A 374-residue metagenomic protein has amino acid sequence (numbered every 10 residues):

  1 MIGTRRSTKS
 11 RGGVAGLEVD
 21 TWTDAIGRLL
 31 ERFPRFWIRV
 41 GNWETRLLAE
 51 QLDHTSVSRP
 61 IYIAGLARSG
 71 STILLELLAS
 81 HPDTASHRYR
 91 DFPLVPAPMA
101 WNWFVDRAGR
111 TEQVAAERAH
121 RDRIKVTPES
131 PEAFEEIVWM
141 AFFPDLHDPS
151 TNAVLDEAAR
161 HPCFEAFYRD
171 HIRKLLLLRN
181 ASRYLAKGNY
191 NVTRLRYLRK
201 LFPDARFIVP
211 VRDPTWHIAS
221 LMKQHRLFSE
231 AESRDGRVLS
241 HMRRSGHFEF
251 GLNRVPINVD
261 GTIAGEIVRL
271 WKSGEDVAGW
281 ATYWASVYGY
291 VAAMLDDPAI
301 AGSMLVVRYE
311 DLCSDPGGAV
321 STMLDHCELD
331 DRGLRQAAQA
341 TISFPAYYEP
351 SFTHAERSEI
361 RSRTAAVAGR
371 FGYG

Functional and structural regions predicted by a protein language model:
M1-T55, M222, R226-G374: PAPS-dependent sulfotransferases, especially Golgi type II membrane carbohydrate sulfotransferases
S58-P60: Pre-Walker A (Motif I) flank of P-loop NTPase domains
I63: Hydrophobic anchor at the beta1->P-loop junction of P-loop NTPases
L66: P-loop (Walker A) phosphate-binding loop of NTP-binding proteins
T72-A85: A conserved segment at the C-terminal end of the G1
R90-Y184, H247, R254-P256: PAPS-dependent sulfation machinery
R183-K187, V306-R308: Short catalytic-loop micro-motif centered on adjacent basic/acidic residues
K187-N189, L198-K223: Conserved phosphate-donor/acceptor-positioning beta-strand/loop module used by diverse small-molecule
